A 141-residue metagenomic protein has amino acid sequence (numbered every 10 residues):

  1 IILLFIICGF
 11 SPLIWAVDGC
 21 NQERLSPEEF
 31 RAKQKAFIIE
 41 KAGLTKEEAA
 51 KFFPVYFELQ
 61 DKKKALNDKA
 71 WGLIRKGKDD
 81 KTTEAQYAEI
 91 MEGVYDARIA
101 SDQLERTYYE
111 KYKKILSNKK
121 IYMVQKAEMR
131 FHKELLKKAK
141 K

Functional and structural regions predicted by a protein language model:
I1-L3: Bacterial N-terminal signal peptides that target proteins for export
D18-A36: Short N-terminal segments immediately surrounding and downstream of signal-peptide cleavage
C20-R24, D102-K141: Amphipathic, charged alpha-helical segments and their helix-to-coil junctions in extracytoplasmic/peripheral assemblies
Q34-I115: Amphipathic alpha-helical segments
